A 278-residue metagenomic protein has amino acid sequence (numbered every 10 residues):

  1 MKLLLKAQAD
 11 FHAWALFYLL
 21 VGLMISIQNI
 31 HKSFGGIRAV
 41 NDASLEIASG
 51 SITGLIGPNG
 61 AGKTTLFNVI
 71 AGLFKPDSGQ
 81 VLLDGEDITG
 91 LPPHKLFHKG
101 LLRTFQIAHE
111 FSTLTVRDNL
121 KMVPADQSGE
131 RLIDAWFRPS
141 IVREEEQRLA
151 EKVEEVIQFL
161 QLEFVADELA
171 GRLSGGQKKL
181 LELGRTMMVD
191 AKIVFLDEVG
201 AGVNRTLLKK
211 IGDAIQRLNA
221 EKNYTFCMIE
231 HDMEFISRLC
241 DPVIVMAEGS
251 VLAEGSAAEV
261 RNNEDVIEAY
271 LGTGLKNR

Functional and structural regions predicted by a protein language model:
I56-P58: The feature captures the beta-strand-to-loop junction immediately N-terminal to the Walker
A71: Helix-to-loop junction immediately C-terminal to a conserved catalytic motif
I133-V165, D213-Q216: Conserved ABC ATPase "signature" region
E198-V199: Walker B catalytic motif
I236-R238: A short, surface-exposed alpha-helical micro-motif characterized by mixed small hydrophobic and charged/polar residues
